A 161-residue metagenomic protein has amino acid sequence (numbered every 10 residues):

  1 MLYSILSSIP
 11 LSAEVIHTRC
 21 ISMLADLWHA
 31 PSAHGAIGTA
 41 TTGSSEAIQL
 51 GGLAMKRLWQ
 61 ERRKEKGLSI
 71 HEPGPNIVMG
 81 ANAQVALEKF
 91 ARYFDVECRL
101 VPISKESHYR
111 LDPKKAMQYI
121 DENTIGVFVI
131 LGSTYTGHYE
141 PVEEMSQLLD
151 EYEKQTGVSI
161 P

Functional and structural regions predicted by a protein language model:
L2-V129, Y135-Q147: PLP-dependent aspartate aminotransferase-fold enzymes
Y139-P161: Catalytic PLP-binding core of fold-type I/II PLP enzymes
